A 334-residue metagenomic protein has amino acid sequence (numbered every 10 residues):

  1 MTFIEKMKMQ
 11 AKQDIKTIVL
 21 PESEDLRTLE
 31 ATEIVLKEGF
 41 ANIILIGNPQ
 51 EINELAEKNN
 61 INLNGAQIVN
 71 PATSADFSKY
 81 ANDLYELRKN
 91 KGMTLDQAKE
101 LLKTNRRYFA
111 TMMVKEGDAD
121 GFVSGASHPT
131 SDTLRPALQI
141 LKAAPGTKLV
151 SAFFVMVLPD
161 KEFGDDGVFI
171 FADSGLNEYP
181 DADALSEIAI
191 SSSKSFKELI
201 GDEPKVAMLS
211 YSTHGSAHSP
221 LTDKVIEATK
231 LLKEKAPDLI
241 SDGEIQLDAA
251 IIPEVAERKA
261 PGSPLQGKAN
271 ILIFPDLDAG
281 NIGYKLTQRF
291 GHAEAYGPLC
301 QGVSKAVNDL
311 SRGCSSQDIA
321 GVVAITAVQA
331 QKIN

Functional and structural regions predicted by a protein language model:
M1-Q266, I271-N334: Anion-binding alpha/beta catalytic cores of soluble intermediary-metabolism enzymes, centered on
